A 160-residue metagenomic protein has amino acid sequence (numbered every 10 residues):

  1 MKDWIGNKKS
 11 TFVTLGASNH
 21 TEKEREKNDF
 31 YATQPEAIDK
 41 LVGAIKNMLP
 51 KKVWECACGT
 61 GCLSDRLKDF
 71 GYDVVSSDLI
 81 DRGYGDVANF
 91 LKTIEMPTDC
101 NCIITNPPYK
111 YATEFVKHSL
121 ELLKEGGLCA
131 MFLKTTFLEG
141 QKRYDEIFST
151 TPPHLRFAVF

Functional and structural regions predicted by a protein language model:
M1-F160: Class I S-adenosyl-L-methionine-dependent methyltransferase catalytic core
